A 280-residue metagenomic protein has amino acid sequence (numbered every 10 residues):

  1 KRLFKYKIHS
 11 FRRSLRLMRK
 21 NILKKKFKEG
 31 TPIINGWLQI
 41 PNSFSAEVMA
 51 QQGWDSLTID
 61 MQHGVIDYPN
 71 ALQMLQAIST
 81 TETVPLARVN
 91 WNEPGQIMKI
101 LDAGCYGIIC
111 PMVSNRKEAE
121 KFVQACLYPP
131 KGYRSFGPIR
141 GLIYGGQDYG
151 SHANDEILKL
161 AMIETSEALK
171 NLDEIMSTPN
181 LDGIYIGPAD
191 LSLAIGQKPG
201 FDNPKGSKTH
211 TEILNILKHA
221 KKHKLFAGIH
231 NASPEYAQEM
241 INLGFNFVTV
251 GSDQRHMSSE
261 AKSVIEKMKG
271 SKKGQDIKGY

Functional and structural regions predicted by a protein language model:
K1-L17: Short, Lys/Arg-enriched N-terminal segments with co-localized hydrophobic residues within the first ~10-30 amino acids
L15-Y280: Expand to "…catalyze enediolate/carbanion chemistry for C-C bond making/breaking, isomerization, decarboxylation
